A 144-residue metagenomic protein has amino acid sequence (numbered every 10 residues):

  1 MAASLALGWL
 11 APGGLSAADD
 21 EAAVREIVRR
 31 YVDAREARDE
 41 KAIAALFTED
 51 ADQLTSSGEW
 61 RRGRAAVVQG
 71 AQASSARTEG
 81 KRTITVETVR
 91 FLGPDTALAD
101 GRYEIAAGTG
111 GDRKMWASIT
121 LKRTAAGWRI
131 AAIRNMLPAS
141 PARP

Functional and structural regions predicted by a protein language model:
S4-E49, S140-P144: Short, low-complexity N-terminal intrinsically disordered segments enriched in polar/charged residues
D20-R25, E36, E40, S57-W60 (+2 more regions): Solvent-exposed, acidic/flexible segments
Y31, I43-A44, A51, G63 (+3 more regions): Hydrophobic pocket/interface hotspot
F47, S57, T88-R90, G101-Y103 (+2 more regions): A mature extracytoplasmic/lumenal domain signature
D50, G58-R61, E104-A106, M136-S140: Solvent-exposed loop/turn segments at secondary-structure junctions within structured extracellular/periplasmic domains
A51-R62, A73-E79: A short gly/proline-enriched turn/hairpin at secondary-structure junctions
A66-G111: Surface-exposed, charged secondary-structure patches
K114-P141: Short beta-strand edge/turn micro-motifs at domain boundaries
